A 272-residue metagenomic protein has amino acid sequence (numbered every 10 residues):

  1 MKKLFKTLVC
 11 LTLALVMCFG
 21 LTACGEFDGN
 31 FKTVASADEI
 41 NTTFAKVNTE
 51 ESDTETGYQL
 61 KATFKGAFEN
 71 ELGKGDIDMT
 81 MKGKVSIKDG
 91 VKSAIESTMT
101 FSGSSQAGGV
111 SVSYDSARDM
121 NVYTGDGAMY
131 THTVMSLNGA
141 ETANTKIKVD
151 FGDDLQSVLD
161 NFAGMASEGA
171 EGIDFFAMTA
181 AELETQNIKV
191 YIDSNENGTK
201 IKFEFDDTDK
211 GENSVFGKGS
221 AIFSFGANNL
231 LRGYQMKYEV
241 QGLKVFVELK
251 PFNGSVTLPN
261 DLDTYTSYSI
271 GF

Functional and structural regions predicted by a protein language model:
M1-L11: Bacterial N-terminal signal peptides that target proteins for export
F19-A23: C-terminal motif of bacterial Sec signal peptides marking the signal peptidase cleavage site
G25-F272: Subset-of-secretome marker
